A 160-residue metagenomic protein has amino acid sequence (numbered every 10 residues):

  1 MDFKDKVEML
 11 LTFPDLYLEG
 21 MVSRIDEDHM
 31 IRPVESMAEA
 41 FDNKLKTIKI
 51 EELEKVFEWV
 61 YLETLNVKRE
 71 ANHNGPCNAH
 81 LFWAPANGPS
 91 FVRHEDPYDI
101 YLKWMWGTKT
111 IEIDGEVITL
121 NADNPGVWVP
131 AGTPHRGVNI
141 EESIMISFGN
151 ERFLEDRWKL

Functional and structural regions predicted by a protein language model:
M1-F3: N-terminal leader/propeptide segments of preproteins
D15, E19-P125, T133-L160: Active-site region of the double-stranded beta-helix
